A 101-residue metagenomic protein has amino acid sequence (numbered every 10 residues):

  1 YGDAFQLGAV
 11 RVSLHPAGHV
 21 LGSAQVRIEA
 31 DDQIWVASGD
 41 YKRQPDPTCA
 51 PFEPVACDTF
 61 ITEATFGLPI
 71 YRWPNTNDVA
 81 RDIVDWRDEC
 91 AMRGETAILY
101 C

Functional and structural regions predicted by a protein language model:
Y1-Y100: His/Asp/Glu-rich metal-coordinating catalytic cores of metallo-dependent phosphodiesterases/hydrolases acting on
